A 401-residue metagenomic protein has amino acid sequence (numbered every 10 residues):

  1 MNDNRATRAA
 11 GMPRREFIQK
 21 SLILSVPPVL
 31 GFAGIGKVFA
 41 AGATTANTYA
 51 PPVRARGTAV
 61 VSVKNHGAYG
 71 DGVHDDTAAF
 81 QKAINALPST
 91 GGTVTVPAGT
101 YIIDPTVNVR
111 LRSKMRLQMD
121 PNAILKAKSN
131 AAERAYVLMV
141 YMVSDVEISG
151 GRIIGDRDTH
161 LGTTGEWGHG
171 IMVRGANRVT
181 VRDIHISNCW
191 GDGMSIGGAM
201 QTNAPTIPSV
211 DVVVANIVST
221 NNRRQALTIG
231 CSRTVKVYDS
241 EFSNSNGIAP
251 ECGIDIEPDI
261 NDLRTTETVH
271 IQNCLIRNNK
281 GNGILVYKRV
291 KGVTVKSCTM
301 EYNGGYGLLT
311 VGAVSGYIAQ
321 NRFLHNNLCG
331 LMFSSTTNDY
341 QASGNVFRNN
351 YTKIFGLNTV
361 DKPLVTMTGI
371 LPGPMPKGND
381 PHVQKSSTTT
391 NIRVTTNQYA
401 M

Functional and structural regions predicted by a protein language model:
M1-E16, V26: N-terminal secretory signal peptides
A10, F32-S62: C-terminal segment of N-terminal export signals and the immediately downstream linker at the start of the mature
V63-P97: Acidic Gly/Asp/Thr-rich repetitive segments characteristic of extracellular carbohydrate-active and adhesion proteins
A78-S89, I102-Q118, L125-S149, D156-R178 (+3 more regions): Extracellular beta-strand-rich solenoid/capping regions of secreted or surface-exposed proteins that bind or remodel
T95, I102, R110, Q118 (+19 more regions): Extracellular beta-strand solenoid repeats
P105-V107, A127-Y136, R157-T164, H169 (+8 more regions): Short glycine/acidic-rich loop motifs that flank beta-strands on beta-rich extracellular proteins
D120-A123, S144-G155, N177-N188, I207-Q225 (+7 more regions): Right-handed parallel beta-helix
M200-T206, D259-R264: Intrinsically disordered, low-complexity Ser/Thr- and acidic-rich flexible linkers and loops, especially at boundaries
